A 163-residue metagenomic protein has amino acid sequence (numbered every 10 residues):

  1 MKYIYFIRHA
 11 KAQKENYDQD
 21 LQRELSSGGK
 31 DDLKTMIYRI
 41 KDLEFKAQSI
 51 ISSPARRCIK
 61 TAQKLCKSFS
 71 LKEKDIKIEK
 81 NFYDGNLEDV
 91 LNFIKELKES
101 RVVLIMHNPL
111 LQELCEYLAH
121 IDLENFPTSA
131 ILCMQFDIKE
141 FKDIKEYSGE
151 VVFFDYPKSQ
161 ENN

Functional and structural regions predicted by a protein language model:
K2-N81, G85, L111, I121 (+1 more regions): Active-site-proximal alpha-helix that buttresses catalytic centers in soluble enzyme cores
F6, I78, C133, V151-D155: Structural signal for conserved beta-strand scaffold positions within catalytic alpha/beta enzyme cores
F82-K98: Short phosphate-binding loop-to-helix
I94-M106, Y147-D155: A polyampholytic, Gly/Pro-enriched intrinsically disordered region
L97-V103, N108-A130: Non-DNA-binding regulatory cores of transcription-related proteins, predominantly C-terminal effector-binding
I121-V152: Domain-level recognition of soluble alpha/beta enzyme cores, biased toward histidine phosphatases/phosphomutases
F154-N163: Conserved, charge-rich beta-strand/loop surface module that forms ligand/interface-binding patches within domains
